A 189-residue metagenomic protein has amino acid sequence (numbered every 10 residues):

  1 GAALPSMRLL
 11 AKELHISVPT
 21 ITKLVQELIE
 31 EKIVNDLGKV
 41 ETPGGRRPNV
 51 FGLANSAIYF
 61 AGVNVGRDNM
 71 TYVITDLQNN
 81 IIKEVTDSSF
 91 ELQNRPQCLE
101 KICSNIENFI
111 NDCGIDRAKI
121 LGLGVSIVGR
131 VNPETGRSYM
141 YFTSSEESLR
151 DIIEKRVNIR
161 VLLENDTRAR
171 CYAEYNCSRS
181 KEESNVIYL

Functional and structural regions predicted by a protein language model:
A3-L4, V34: Conserved hydrophobic residue
L4-P5, L9-L14, L28: A short alpha-helical element within helix-turn-helix/winged-helix DNA-binding domains across DNA-binding proteins
S17-L24: Short coil turns linking two alpha-helices in DNA-binding domains
D36-I58, L163-V186: Conserved phosphate-binding catalytic cores of ATP/NTP-utilizing and phosphoryl-transfer enzymes
R47-E84, I187-L189: Gly/Thr-rich phosphate-binding beta-strand-loop-beta motif of the actin/hexokinase/Hsp70
E84-N185: Glycine-rich phosphate-binding loop and adjoining helix at the ATP-binding site of ATP-dependent phosphoryl-transfer
